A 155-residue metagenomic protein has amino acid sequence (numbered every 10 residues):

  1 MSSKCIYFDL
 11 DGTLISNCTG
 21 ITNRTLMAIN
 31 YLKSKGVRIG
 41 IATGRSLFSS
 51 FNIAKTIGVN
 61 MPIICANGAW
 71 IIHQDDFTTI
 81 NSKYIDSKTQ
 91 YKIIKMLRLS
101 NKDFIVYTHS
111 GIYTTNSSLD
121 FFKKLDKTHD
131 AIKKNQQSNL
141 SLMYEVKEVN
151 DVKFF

Functional and structural regions predicted by a protein language model:
M1, I57-V59, K153: Structured loop/turn residues at beta-strand edges in well-structured enzyme cores
S2-T19, I93: Asp-based phosphoryl-transfer active-site loop
S3, L47, V152-F155: A broad structural signal for short, well-ordered beta-strand segments within beta-sheet-rich domains
F8, W70-Q74, N150-F154: Short, basic/glycine-rich phosphate-binding loops at helix/coil junctions that contact nucleotide phosphates
T13-N17, S34, T56-G58, Q136: Short acidic/polar alpha-helix capping motifs at helix-coil junctions
N23-T128: Active-site phosphate-binding/coordination module
S110, V146-F155: Structural motif of enzymes handling amino- and sulfur-group chemistry
F121-K147: Acidic, His- and aromatic-enriched active-site or binding-groove loops in soluble protein domains that engage sugars
